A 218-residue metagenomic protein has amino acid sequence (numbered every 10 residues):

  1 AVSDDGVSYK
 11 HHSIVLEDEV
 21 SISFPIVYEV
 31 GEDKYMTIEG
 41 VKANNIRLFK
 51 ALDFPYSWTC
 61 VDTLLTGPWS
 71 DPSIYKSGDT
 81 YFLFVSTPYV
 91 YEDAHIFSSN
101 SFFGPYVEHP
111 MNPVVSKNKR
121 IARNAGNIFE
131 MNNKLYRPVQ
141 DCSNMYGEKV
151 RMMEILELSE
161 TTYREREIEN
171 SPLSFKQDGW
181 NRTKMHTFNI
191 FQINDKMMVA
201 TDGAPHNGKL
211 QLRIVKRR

Functional and structural regions predicted by a protein language model:
A1-R218: Carbohydrate-active catalytic/glycan-binding domains of CAZyme proteins, especially the secreted or lumenal ectodomains
